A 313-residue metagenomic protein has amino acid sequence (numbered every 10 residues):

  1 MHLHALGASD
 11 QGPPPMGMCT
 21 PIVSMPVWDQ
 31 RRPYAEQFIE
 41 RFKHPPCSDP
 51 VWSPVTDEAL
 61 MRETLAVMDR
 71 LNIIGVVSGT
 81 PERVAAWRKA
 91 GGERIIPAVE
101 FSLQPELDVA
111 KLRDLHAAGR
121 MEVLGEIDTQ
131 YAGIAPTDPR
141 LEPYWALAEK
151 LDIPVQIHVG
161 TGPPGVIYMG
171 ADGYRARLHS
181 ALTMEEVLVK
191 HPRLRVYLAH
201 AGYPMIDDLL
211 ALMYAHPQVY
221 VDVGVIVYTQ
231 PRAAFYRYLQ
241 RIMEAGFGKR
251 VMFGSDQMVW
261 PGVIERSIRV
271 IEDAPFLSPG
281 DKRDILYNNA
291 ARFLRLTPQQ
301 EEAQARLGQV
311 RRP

Functional and structural regions predicted by a protein language model:
M1, L6, Q11-P13, M18-P46 (+3 more regions): Mid-to-C-terminal alpha-helical segments outside catalytic/metal-binding sites
M1-A135, P139-E142, L147, E272: Mid-domain alpha/beta scaffold segments of enzyme catalytic cores
M1-H4, S78-T80, E100-S102, E126-Q130 (+4 more regions): Active-site-proximal beta-strand/loop segments in catalytic clefts of secreted hydrolases
H2, M68, L124, A148 (+5 more regions): Conserved, mostly hydrophobic/aromatic
L6-A8, E82-A85, Q104-L107, Q130-A132 (+4 more regions): Active-site environment of divalent metal-dependent phosphoester hydrolases
L60-V67, L71, Y144, T183 (+3 more regions): Alpha-helical packing segments of well-folded alpha/beta enzyme cores
N72, G119, G125-D128, L151-D152 (+4 more regions): Sec/Tat-exported extracytoplasmic proteins
K89, I95, E122-V123, T137-M252 (+2 more regions): Catalytic pocket-lining loop regions of alpha/beta-barrel enzymes, especially the amidohydrolase/enolase/GH5 lineages
